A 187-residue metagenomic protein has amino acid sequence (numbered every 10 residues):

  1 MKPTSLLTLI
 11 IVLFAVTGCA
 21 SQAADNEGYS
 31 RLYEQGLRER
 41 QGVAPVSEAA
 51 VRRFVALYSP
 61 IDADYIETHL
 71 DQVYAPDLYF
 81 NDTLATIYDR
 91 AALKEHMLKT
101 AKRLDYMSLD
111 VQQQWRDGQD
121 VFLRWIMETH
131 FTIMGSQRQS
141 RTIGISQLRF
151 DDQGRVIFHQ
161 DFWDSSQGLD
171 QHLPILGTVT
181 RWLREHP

Functional and structural regions predicted by a protein language model:
M1-L7: Bacterial N-terminal signal peptides that target proteins for export
T8-T17: Bacterial N-terminal signal peptides
L9, P60, T83: Short, flexible active-site loop motifs that bind/organize anionic cofactors or intermediates
C19-T68, Q72: Short, low-complexity N-terminal intrinsically disordered segments enriched in polar/charged residues
A20-E39, K102-S108, Q113-P187: A beta-strand edge to alpha-helix "cap/lid" segment located at domain peripheries
F54-Y58, Y74, M97, M127 (+1 more regions): Hydrophobic alpha-helical core bundles mediating ligand binding, dimerization, or RNAP-core interactions
E67-G118: A solvent-exposed, acidic/Ser-Thr-rich amphipathic alpha-helical stretch
